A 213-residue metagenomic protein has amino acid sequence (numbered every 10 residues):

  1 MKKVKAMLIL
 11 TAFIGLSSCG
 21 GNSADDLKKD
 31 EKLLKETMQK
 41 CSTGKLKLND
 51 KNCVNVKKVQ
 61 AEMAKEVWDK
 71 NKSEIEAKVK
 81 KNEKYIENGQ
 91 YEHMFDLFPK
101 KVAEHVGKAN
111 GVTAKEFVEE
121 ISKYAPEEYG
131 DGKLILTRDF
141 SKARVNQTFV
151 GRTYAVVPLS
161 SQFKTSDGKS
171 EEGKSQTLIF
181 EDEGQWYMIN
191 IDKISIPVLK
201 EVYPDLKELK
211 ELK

Functional and structural regions predicted by a protein language model:
K2-I9: Sec-dependent signal peptide recognition, specifically the positively charged N-region followed immediately by
G15-S18: C-terminal motif of bacterial Sec signal peptides marking the signal peptidase cleavage site
G20-N22: Bacterial signal peptide processing site
D26-L48, K65-E74: Post-signal peptide N-terminal segment of mature Sec-exported envelope proteins
K57-Q60, A64, E76, F95-R152: Short solvent-exposed beta->alpha transition segments
M63-N88: Short, low-complexity N-terminal intrinsically disordered segments enriched in polar/charged residues
S141-K213: Exposed beta-sheet edge and beta->alpha loop/turn motif
